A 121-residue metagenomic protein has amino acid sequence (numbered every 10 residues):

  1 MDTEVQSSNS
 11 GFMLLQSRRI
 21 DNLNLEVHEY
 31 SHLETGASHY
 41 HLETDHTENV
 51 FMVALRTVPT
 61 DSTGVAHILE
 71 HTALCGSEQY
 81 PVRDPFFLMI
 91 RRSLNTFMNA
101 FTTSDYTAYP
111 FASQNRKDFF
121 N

Functional and structural regions predicted by a protein language model:
M1-H46: N- or domain-start disorder-to-order transition segments that initiate the globular core
E43-D118: M16/MPP (pitrilysin/insulinase) zinc-metallopeptidase core fold and M16-derived inactive scaffolds
N121: Divalent-metal coordination cores built from histidine and acidic residues
